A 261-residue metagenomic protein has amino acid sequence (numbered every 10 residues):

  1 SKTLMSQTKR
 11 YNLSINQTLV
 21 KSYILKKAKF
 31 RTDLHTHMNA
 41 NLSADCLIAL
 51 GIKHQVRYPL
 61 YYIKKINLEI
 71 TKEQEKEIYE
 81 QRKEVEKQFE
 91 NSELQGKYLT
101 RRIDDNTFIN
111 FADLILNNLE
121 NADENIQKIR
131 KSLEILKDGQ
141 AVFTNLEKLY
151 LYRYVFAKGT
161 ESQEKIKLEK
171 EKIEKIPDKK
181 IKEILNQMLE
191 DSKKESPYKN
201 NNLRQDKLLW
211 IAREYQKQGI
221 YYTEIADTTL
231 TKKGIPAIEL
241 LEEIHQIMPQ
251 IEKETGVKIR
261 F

Functional and structural regions predicted by a protein language model:
S1-F261: Metal-cofactor-binding active-site regions of metalloenzymes
